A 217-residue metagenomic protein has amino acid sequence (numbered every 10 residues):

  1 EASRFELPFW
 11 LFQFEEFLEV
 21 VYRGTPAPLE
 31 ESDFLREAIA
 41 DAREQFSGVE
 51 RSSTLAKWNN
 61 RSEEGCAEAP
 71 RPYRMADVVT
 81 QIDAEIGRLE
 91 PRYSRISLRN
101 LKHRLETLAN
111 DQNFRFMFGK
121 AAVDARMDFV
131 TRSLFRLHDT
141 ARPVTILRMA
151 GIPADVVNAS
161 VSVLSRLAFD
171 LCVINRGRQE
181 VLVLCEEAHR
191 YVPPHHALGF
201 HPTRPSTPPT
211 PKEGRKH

Functional and structural regions predicted by a protein language model:
E1-P209, K216: P-loop NTPase motor domains
